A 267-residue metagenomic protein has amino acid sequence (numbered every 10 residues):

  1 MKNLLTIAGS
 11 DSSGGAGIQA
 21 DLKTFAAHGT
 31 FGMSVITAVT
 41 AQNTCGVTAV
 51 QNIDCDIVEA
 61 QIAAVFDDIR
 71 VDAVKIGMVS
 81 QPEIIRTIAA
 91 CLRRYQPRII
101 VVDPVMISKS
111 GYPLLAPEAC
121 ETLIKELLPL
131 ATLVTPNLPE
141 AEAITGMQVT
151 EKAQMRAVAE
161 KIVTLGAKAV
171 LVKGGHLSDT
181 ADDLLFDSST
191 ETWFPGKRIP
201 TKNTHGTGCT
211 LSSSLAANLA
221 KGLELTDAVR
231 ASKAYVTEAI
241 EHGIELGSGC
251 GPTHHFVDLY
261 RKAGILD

Functional and structural regions predicted by a protein language model:
K2-T6, A26-P113: Conserved N-terminal subdomain of the carbohydrate kinase-like
I7-S13, T192-H205: Short pre-catalytic strand/loop immediately N-terminal to key active-site residues, enriched for Gly-Thr
G14-T30: N-terminal basic/disordered segments at the start of proteins
Q19, E142-A143, T201-L225: Short, small-residue alpha-helix embedded
G29-M33, T192, N218-S232: Phosphate-handling active-site elements
N52, T226-D267: Charged C-terminal helix
P117-E191: Conserved phosphate/ATP/ADP-binding segment of small-molecule kinases
